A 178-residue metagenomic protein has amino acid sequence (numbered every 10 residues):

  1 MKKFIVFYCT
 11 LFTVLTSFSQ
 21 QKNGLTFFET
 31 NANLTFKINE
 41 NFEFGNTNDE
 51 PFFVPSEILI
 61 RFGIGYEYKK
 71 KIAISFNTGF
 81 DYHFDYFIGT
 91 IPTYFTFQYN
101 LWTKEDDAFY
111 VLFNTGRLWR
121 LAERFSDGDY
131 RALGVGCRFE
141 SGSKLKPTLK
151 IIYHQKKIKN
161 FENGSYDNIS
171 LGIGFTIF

Functional and structural regions predicted by a protein language model:
M1-T26: Bacterial Sec-dependent N-terminal signal peptides
G24-F28, V54-I60, F87-T93, D107 (+2 more regions): Residues that define the transmembrane beta-barrel architecture of outer-membrane proteins
F28-A32, F62, F76-T78, F95 (+4 more regions): Membrane-embedded beta-strand positions of outer-membrane beta-barrel proteins
A32-E40, T78-F84, Y99-L101, T115-L121 (+3 more regions): Transmembrane beta-strands of outer-membrane beta-barrel pores
N33-T35, S165-F178: Outer-membrane beta-barrel "beta-signal"
I38, K70-I74, K104-F109, S141-L149: Repeated loop/turn-to-beta-strand initiation elements of outer-membrane beta-barrel proteins
E43-N100: Glycine- and aromatic-enriched membrane insertion/assembly motifs of diderm outer-membrane and organelle channel
G65-K69, Q98-K104, G136-G142, G174-F178: Structural signature of outer-membrane beta-barrel channels/translocons
